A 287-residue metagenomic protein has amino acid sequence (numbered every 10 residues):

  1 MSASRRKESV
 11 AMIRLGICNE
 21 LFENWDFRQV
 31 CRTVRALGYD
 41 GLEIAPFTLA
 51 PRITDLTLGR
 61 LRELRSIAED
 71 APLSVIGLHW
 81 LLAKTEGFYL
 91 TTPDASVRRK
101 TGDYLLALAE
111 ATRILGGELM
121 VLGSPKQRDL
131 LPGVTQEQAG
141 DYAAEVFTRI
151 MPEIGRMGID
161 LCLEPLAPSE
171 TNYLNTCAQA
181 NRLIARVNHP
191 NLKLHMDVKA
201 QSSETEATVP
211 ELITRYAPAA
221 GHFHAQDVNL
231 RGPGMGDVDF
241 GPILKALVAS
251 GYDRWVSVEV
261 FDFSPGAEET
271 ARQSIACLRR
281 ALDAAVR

Functional and structural regions predicted by a protein language model:
S2-G38, R65, E69, G116 (+2 more regions): Histidine-acidic metal/acid-base catalytic patches
L21-E23, P46-T48, L81-K84, K126-R128 (+4 more regions): Active-site-proximal loop/turn and secondary-structure-junction residues that shape catalytic pockets, frequently
R28-Q29, I67-D70, G87-K193, S203: Active-site acidic/histidine proton-transfer and metal-coordination neighborhood in alpha/beta enzyme cores
D40-G41, S74, E118, D160 (+1 more regions): Residue-level detector of anion-binding/catalytic polar loops
A45-R65, S124, L131: Glycine-rich, proline-tolerant flexible connector loops at the mouths of alpha/beta enzymes
I53, T57-R60, D94-T101, T135-A139 (+5 more regions): Residue-level preference for long, well-ordered alpha-helices that form the structural scaffold of enzyme catalytic
L61-A83, G87: Short hydrophobic interaction/assembly module
